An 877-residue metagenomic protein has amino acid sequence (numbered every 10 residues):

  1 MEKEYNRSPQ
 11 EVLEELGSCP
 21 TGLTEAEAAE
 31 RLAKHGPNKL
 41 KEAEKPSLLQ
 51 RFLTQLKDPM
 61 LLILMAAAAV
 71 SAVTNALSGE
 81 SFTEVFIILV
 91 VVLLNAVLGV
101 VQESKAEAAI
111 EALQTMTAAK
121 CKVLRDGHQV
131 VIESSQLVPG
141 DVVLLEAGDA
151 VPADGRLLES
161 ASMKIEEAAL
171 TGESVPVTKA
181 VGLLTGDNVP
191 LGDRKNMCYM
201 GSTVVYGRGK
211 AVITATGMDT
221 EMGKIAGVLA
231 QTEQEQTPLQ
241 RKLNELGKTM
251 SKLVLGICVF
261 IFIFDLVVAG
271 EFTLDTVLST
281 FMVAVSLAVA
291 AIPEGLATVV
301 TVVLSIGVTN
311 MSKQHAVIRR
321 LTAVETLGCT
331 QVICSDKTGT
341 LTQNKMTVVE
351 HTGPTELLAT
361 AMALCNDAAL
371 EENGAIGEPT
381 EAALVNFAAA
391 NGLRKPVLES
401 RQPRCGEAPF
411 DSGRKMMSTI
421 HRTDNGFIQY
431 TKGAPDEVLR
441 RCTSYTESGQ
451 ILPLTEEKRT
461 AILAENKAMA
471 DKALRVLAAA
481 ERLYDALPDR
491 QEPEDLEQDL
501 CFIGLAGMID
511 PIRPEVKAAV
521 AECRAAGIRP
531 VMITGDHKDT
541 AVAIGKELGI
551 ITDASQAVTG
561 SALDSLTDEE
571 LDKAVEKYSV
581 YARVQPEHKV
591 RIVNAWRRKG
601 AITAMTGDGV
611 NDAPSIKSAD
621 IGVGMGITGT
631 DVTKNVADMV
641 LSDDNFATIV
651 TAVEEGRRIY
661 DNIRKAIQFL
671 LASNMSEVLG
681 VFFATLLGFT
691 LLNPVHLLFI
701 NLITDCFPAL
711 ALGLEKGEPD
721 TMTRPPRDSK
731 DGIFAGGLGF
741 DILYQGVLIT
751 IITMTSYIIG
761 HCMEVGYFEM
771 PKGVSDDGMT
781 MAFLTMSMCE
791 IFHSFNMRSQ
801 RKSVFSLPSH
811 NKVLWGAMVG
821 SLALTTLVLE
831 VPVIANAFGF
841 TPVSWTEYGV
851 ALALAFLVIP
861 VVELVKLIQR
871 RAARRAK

Functional and structural regions predicted by a protein language model:
M1-P726, D731-F734, V747, C762 (+3 more regions): Conserved cytosolic headpiece of P-type ATPases
T83, V774-M781: Membrane-interface starts of transmembrane alpha-helices
T704, T750, M779-S794: Generic alpha-helical transmembrane segments
D741-S756: Alpha-helical transmembrane segments of multi-pass integral membrane proteins
I758, M763-E764, V774: Long hydrophobic segments that form regular secondary structure
E769-K772: Short, charged/polar, low-complexity loop and linker segments that flank or interrupt alpha-helical bundles
M797: A C-terminal functional module that forms or caps the active site or interfaces directly with catalytic machinery
